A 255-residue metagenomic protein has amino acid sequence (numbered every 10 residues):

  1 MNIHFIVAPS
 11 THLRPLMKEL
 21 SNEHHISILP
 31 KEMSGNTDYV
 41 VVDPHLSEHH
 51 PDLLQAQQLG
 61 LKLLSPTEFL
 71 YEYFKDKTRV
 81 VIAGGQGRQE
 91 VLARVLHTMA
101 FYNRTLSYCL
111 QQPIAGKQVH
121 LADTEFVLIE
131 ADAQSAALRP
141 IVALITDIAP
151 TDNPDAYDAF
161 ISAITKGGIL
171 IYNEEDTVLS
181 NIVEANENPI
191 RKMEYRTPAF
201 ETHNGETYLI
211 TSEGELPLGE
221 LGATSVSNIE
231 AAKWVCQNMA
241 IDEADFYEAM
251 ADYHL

Functional and structural regions predicted by a protein language model:
I3-D38, P44-R191, E230-C236: Phosphate-binding loop of NTP-binding sites
I6, A122, R196, I210-S212 (+1 more regions): A structural detector for beta-sheet-dominated domains
H12-L13, T207, E220-A232, L255: Short glycine/threonine-rich catalytic loop with a Thr-x-Gly-x-Asp
Q111-P113, Q237-L255: Gly/charged, well-structured mid-domain segments that form the phosphate/adenylate-handling core of ATP-dependent
P140-A143, T224, Y253: A generic short alpha-helical patch detector that favors 3-5-residue windows in or near N-terminal regions
G168, T197-P198: Small-residue (G/S/T/A) turn/hinge positions that recur once per unit in extracellular repeat modules
A199-E215: Acidic-glycine-rich active-site phosphate/pyrophosphate-binding loop
E215-A223, D245: A short glycine/serine-rich beta->alpha loop
